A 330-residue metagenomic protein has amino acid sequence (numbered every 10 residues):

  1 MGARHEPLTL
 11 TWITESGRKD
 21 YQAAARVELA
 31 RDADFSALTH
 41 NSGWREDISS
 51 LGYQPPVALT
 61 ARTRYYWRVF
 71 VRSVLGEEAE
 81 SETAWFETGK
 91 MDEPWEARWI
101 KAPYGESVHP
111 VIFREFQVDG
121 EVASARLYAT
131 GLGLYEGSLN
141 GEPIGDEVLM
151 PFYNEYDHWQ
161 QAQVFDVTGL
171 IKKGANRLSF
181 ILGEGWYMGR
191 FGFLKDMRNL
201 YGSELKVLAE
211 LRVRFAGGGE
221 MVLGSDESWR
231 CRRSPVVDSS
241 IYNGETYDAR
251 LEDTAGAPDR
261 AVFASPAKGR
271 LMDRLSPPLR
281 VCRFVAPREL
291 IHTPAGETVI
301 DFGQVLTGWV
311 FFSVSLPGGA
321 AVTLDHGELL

Functional and structural regions predicted by a protein language model:
M1-R64, R68-L330: Extracellular/oxidizing-compartment recognition motifs
